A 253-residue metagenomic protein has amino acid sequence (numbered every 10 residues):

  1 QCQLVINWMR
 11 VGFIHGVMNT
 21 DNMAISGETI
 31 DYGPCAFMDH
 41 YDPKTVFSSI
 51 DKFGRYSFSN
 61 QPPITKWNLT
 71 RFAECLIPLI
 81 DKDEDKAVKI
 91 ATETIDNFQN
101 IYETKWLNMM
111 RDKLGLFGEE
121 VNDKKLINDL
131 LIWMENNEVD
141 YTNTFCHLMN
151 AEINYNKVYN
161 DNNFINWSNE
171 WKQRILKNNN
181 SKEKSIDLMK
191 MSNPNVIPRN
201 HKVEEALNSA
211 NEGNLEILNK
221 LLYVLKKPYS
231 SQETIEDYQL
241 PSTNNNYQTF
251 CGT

Functional and structural regions predicted by a protein language model:
Q1-V11: Phosphate/ATP-binding catalytic cores across multiple sugar-kinase/actin-like superfamilies, primarily ASKHA
R10-H15, N19-P78: Catalytic activation segment of kinase domains across protein kinase-like and atypical kinase folds
F47-T253: Regulatory N- and C-terminal appendages and interdomain linkers associated with kinase/kinase-like NTP transferase
